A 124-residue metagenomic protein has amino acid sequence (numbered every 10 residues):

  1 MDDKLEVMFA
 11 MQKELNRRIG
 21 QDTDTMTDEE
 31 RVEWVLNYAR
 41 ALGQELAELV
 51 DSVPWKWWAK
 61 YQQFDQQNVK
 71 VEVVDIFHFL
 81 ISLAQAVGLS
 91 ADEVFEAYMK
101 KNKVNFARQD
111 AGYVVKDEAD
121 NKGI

Functional and structural regions predicted by a protein language model:
M1-I124: Flexible "arm" and connector segments at domain edges
